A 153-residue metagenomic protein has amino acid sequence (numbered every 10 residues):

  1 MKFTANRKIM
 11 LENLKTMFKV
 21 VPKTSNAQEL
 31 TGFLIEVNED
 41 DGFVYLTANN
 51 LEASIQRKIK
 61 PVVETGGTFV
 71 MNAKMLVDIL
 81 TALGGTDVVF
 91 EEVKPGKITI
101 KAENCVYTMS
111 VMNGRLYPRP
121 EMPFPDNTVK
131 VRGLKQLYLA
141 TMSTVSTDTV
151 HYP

Functional and structural regions predicted by a protein language model:
M1-P153: Structural preference for solvent-exposed beta-strand-turn elements and adjacent flexible terminal/loop segments within
